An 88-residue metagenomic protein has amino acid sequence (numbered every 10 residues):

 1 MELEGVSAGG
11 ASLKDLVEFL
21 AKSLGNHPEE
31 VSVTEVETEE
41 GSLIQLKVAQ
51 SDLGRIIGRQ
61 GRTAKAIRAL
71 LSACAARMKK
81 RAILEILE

Functional and structural regions predicted by a protein language model:
M1-L53, A66-E88: RNA-contacting regions in translation and RNA-metabolism proteins, encompassing KH/S1 modules where present
T63: An amphipathic, aromatic/His-enriched active-site/gating alpha helix that lines ligand/cofactor pockets
